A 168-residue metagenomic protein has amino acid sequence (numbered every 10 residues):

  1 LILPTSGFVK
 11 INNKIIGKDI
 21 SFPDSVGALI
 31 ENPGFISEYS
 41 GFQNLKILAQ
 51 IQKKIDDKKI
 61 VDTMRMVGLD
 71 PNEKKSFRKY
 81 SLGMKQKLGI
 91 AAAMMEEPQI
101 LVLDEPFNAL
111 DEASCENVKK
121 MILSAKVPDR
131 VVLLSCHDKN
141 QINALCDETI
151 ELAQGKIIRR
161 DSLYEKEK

Functional and structural regions predicted by a protein language model:
G7-F22: Conserved ABC transporter NBD signature motif
K46, D57-N72: Conserved ABC ATPase "signature" region
I90: Hydrophobic anchor residue at the start of the ABC signature
L101-E105: Catalytic Walker B motif of ABC-type/P-loop ATPase nucleotide-binding domains
E112-A113: Helix N-cap at the start of a conserved alpha-helix in ABC-type nucleotide-binding domains
C136-H137: H-loop/switch region of ABC-family ATPase nucleotide-binding domains
